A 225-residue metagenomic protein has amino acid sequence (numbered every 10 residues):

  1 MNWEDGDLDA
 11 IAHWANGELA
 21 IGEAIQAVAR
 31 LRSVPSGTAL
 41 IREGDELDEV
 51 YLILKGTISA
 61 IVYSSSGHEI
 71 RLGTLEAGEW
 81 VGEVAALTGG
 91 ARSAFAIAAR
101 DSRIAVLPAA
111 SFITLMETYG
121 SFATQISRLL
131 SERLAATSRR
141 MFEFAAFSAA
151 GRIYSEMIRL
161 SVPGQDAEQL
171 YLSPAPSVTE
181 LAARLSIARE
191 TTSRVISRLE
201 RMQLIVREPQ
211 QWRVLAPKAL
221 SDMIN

Functional and structural regions predicted by a protein language model:
M1-S36, A85-A86, T118: Cyclic nucleotide-binding regulatory module and flanking cytosolic helices
A12-H13, T38-R100: Cyclic nucleotide-binding regulatory domains
I21, A27, G73-S131, A135: Cyclic-nucleotide recognition modules
R32, Y51, G73, I97 (+4 more regions): Residues that recognize and position ribonucleotide moieties
I61, E83-V84, T114-L115, E156 (+1 more regions): Residues that scaffold the ATP/ADP-binding catalytic core of kinase and kinase-like folds
E117-A188: Polybasic "coupling" helices that flank or enter modular domains
I158-N225: Phosphate-/nucleic-acid-contacting segments
